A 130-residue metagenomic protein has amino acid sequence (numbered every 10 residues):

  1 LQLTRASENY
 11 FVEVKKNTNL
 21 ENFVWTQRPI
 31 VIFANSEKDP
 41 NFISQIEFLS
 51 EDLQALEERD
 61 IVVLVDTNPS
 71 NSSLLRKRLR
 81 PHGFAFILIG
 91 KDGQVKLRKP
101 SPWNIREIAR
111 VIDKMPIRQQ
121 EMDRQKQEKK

Functional and structural regions predicted by a protein language model:
L1-K130: Non-catalytic interaction/Regulatory regions outside core domains
